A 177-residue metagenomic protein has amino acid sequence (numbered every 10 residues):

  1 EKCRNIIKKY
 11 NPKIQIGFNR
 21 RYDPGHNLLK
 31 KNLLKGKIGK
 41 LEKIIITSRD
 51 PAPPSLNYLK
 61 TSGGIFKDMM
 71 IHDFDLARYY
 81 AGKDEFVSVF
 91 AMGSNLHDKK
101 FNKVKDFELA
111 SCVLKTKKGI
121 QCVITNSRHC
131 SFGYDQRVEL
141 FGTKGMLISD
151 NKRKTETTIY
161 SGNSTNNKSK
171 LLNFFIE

Functional and structural regions predicted by a protein language model:
E1-S55: A contiguous active-site-proximal alpha/beta segment in oxidoreductase catalytic domains
N5-K9, K117, I159-T165: C-terminal helix-rich "cap/oligomerization" subdomain common to oxidoreductases
N19, N102, V138-E177: C-terminal glycine/acidic-rich active-site capping loop/insertion
R21-Y22, T47-A52, G93-H97, K118 (+3 more regions): Glycine-rich beta-alpha junction loops
H26-L28, P53-L59, K100-K105, D135-R137 (+2 more regions): Short aromatic-enriched loop/helix-cap "lid" or pocket-rim segments at secondary-structure transitions that line
L56-Q121, T125-D135: Rossmann-like dinucleotide-binding domain that binds NAD(P)(H)
